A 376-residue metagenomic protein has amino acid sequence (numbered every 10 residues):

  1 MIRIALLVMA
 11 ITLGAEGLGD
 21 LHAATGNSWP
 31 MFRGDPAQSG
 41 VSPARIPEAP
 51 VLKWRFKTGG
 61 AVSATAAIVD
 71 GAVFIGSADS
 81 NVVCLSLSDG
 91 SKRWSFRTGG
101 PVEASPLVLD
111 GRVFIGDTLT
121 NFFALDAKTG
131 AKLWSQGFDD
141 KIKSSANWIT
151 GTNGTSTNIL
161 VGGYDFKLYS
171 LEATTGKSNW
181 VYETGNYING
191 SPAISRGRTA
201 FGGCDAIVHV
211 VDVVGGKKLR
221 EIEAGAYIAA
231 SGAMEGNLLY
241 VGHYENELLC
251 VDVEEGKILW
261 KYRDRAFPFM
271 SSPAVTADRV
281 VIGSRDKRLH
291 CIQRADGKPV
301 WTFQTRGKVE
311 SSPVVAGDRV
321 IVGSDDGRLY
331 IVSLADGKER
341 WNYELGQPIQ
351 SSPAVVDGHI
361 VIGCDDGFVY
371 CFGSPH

Functional and structural regions predicted by a protein language model:
I4-E16: Bacterial N-terminal signal peptides
I4-L7, S42, D296: Generic short amphipathic/hydrophobic targeting helices enriched at N-termini, encompassing Sec-type signal peptides
L21-K53: Blade/loop signatures of beta-propeller domains
G26-G34, G60-V82, F96-F123, Q136 (+8 more regions): Repeat-blade elements of multi-bladed beta-propeller folds
L52-F56, S91-F96, A131-Q136, K177-Y182 (+4 more regions): A short beta-strand motif characteristic of beta-propeller blades
S86-D89, D126-T129, E172-T175, D212-G216 (+4 more regions): Short loop/turn segments that connect beta-strands within beta-propeller blades
L329-L334, K338-W341, S351: C-terminal structured "cap/appendage" subdomains that terminate the fold
